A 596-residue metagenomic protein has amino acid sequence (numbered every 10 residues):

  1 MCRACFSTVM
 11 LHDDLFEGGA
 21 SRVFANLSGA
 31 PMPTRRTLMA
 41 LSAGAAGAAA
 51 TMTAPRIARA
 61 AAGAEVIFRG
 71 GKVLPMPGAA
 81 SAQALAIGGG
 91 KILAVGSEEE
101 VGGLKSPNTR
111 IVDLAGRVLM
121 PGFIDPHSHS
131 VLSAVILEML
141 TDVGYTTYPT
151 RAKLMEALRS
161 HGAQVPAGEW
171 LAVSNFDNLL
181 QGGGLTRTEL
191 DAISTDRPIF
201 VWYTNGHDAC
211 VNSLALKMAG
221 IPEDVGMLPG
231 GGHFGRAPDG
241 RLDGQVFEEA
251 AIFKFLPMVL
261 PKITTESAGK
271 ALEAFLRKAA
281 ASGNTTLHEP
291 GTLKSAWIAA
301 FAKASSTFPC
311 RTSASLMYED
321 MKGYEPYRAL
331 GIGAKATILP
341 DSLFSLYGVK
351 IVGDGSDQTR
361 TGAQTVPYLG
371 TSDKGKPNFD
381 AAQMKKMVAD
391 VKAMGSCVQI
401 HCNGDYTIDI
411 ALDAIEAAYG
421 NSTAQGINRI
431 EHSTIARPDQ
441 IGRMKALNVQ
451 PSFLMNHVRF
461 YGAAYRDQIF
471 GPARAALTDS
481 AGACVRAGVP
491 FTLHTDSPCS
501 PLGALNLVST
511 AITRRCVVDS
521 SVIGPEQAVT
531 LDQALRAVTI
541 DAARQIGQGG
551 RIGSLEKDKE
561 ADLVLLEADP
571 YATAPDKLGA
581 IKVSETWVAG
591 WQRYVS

Functional and structural regions predicted by a protein language model:
M1-T34: N-terminal secretory signal peptides
C2, L41, E65-R69, G78 (+8 more regions): Divalent metal-binding segments
P31-A40, A46-G63: N-terminal twin-arginine translocation
E65-V66, Q83-L85, L563-V564, S584-E585: His/acidic/aromatic-lined binding-pocket segments of jelly-roll/cupin-type domains and related regulatory beta-sandwich
A304-C310, I338-L339, A418-Q425: Short helix-capping segments at alpha-helix termini
R311-S342, R429-H432, P472-R486: Phosphate/diphosphate-binding loops
A389-V398, Y406-N428, H432-S433, P438 (+4 more regions): His/Asp/Glu-enriched, well-ordered alpha-helical/loop segment that forms or immediately abuts the divalent-metal
